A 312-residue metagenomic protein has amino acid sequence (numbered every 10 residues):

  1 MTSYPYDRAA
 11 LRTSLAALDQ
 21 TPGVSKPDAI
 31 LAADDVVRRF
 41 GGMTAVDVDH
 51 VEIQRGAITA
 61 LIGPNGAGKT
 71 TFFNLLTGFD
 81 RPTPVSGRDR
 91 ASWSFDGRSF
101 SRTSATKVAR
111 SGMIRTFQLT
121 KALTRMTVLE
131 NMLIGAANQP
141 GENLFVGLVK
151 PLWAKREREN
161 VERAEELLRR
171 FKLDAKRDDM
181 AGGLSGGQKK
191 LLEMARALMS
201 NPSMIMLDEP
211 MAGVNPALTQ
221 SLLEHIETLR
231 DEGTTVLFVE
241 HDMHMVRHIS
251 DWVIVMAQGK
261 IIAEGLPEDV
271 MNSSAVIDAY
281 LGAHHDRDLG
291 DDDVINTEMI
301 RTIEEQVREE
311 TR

Functional and structural regions predicted by a protein language model:
T2-R312: Glycine-rich phosphate-binding loops of nucleotide-dependent enzymes
